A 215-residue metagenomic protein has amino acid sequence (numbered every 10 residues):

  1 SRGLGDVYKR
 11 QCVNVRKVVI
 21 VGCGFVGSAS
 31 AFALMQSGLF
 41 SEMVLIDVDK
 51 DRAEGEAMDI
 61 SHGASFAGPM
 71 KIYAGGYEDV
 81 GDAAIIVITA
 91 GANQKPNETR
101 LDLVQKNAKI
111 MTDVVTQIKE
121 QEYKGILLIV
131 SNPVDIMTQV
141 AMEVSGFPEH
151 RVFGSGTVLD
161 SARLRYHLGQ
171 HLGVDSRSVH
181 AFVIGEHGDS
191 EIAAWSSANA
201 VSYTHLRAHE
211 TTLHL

Functional and structural regions predicted by a protein language model:
R2-Q11, T204-T211: Conserved small/polar residues in nucleotide/adenosyl-binding loops
C23: Glycine-rich Rossmann-fold phosphate-binding loop(s) that bind the pyrophosphate of adenine dinucleotide cofactors
G27-S28: N-terminal Rossmann-fold NAD(P) dinucleotide-binding loop
E42-M43: Short beta-strand element of Class I
V48-D82: Conserved N-terminal Rossmann-fold NAD(P) cofactor-binding segment
V87: N-terminal Rossmann-like NAD(P) cofactor-binding module of classical short-chain dehydrogenase/reductase
T99-R165: Rossmann-like NAD(P)(H) cofactor-binding subdomain of soluble oxidoreductases
R151, G156-R207: Active-site-lining helix/loop region of Rossmann-like oxidoreductase modules
